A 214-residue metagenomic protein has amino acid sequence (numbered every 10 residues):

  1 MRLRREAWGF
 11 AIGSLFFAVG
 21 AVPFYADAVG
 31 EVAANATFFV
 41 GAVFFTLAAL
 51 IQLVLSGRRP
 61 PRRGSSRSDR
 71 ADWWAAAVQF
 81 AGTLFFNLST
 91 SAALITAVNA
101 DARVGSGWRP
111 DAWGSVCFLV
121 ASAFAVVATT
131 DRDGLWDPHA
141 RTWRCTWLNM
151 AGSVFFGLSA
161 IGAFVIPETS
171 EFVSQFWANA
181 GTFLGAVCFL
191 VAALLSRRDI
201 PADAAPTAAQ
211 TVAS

Functional and structural regions predicted by a protein language model:
M1-S214: Polytopic alpha-helical membrane-helix bundles and their juxtamembrane interface segments in multi-pass membrane
